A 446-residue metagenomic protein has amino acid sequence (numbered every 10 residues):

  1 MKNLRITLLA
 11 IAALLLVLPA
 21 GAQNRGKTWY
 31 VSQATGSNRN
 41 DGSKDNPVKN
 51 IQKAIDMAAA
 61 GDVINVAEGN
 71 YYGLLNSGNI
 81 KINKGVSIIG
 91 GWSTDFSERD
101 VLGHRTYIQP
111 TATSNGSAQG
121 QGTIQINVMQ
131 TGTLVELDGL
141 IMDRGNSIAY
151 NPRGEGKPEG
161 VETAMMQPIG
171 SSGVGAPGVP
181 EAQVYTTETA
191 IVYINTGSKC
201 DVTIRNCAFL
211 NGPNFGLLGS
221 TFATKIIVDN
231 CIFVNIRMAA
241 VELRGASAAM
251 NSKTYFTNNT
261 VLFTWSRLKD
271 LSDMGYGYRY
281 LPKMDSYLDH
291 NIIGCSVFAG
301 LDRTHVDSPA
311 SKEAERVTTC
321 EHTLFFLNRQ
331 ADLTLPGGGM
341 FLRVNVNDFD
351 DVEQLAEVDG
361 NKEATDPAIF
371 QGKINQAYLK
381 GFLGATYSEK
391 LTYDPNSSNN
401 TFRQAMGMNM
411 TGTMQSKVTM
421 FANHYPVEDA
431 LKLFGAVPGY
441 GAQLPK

Functional and structural regions predicted by a protein language model:
M1-L8: Bacterial N-terminal signal peptides that target proteins for export
L9-V17: Bacterial N-terminal signal peptides
G21-K53, N70: Right-handed parallel beta-helix/beta-solenoid
I51-Q52, A60-E98, I124: N-terminal extracellular ligand-recognition/capping segment immediately after the signal peptide
L75-S77, E98, A112-T113, A118-Q125 (+7 more regions): Short glycine/acidic-rich loop motifs that flank beta-strands on beta-rich extracellular proteins
V86-V179: Right-handed parallel beta-helix/beta-spiral solenoid domain characteristic of secreted/periplasmic
G90, T133-N146, V161-E181, K199-P213 (+6 more regions): Right-handed parallel beta-helix
S97-T106, S171-A176, P309-K446: Acidic, glycine- and Ser/Thr-rich low-complexity intrinsically disordered tracts in extracellular/secreted proteins
